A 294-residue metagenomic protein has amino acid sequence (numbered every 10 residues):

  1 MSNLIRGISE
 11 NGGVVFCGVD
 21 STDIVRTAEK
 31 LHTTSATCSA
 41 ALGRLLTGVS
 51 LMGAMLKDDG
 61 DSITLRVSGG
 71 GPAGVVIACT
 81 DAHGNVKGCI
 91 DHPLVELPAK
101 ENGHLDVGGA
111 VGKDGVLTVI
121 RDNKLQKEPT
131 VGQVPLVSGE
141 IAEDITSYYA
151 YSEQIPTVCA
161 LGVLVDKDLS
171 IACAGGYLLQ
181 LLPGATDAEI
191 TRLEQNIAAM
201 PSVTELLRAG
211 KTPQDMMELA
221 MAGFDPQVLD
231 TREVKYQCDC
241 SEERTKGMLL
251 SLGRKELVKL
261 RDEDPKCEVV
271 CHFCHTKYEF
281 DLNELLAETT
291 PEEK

Functional and structural regions predicted by a protein language model:
M1-D230: Interaction interfaces in information-processing and related assembly proteins
A198-K294: Cys/His-clustered metal-coordination modules, chiefly Zn-binding fingers
